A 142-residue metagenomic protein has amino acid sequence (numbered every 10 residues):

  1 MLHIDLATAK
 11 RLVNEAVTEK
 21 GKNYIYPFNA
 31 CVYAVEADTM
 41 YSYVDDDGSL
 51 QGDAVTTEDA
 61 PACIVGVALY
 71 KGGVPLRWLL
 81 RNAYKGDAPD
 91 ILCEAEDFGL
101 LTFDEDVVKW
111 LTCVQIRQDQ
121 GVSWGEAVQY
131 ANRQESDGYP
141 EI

Functional and structural regions predicted by a protein language model:
L2-D5, E19-Y26, T39, D45-S49 (+2 more regions): Catalytic phosphate/metal-binding cores of nucleic-acid and nucleotide-processing enzymes, i.e., regions that mediate
K10, N14-V17, N132: Residue-level detector of alpha-helical secondary structure
A30, V35: Predominantly extracellular beta-rich ligand-binding scaffolds that present long acidic/polar faces for carbohydrate
G52-A54: Short, P/G- and charge-enriched loop/turn segments at secondary-structure junctions
T56-K71: Active-site nucleophilic cysteine motif
